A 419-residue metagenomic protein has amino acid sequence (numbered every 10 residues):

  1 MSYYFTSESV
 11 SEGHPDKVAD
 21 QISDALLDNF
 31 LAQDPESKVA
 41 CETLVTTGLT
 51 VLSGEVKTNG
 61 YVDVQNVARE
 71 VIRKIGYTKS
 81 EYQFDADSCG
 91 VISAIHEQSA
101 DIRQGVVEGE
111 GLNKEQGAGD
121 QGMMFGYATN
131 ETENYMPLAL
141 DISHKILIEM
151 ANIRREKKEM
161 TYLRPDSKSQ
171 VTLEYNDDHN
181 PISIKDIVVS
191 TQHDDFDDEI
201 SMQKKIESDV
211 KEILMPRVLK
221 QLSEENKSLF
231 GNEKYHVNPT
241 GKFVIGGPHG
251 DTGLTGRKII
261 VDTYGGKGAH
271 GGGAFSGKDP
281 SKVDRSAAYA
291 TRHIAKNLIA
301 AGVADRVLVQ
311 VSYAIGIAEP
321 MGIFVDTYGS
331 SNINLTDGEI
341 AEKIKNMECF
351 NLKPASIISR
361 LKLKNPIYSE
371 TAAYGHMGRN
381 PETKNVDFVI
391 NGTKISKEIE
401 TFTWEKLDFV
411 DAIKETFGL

Functional and structural regions predicted by a protein language model:
M1-A40, K157, V410, T416: N-terminal, positively charged regions that mediate nucleic acid binding
T6, N66, R73-Y77, E81-I245 (+3 more regions): Glycine-rich, mobile lid/loop segments that gate access to catalytic sites or pores
E8-V10, H14-A19, Q116-T132, V244-A269 (+2 more regions): Conserved phosphate/anionic-ligand binding catalytic regions in large, soluble enzymes, centered on
E12-L31, E131-I148, K278-G302: Alpha-helical support elements that line or immediately flank enzyme active sites and cofactor-binding pockets
V39-C41, S167-L173, E233-V237, V303-A314: A short glycine-rich, hydrophobically flanked beta-strand micro-motif that places a catalytic Asp/Glu for divalent metal
V39-T58, I315-E319: Short, charge-patterned binding micro-sites
T46, R306, Y313-L419: Internal helix-turn-beta structural module
D198-I299: Glycine-rich anion/phosphate-binding loop at the beta-strand->alpha-helix junction
